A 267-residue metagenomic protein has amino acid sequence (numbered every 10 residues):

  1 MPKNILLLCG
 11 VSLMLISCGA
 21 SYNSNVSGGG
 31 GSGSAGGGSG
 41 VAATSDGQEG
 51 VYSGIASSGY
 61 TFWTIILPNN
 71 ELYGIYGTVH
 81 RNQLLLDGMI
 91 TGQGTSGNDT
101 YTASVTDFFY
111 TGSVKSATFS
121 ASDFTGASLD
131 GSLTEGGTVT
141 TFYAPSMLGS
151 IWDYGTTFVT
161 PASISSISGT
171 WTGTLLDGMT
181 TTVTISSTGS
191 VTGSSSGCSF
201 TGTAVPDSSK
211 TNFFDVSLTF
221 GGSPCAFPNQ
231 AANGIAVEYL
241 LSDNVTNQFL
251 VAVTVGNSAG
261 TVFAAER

Functional and structural regions predicted by a protein language model:
P2-G50, W152-T156, A265: Bacterial Sec-dependent N-terminal signal peptides
G38-W63, L72, L129-M179, F249-L250 (+1 more regions): Tryptophan-anchored aromatic micro-motifs
V51-D99, G173-G222: N-terminal glycine/threonine-rich, aromatic-flanked beta-hairpin/loop signature
T64, G92-G94, A121, T201-S209 (+2 more regions): Extended lipid/amphipathic-ligand handling interfaces
G77-H80, A117, A127: Intrinsically disordered, low-complexity polar regions and short flexible loop motifs
N82-Y101, T106-G112, F119, F124 (+1 more regions): Predominantly extracellular/secreted and cell-surface proteins with exposed, flexible low-complexity segments
T102-S120, F214-I235: An anionic, turn-rich surface loop/hairpin at beta-sheet edges that serves as a generic interaction/coordination patch
A226-R267: Hydrophilic extracytoplasmic domains
